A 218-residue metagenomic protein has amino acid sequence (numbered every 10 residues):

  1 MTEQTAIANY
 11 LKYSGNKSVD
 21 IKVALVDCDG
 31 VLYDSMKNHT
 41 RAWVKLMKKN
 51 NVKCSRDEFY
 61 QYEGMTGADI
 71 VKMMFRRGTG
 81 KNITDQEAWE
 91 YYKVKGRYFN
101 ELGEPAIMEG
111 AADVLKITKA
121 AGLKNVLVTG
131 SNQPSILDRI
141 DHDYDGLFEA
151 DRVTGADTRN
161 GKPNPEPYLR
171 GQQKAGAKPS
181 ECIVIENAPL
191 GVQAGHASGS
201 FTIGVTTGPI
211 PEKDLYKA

Functional and structural regions predicted by a protein language model:
T2-E58: Active-site neighborhood of HAD-like aspartate-dependent phosphohydrolases
L11-G15, V19-D20, N100-L127, Q133: Short, acidic loop-to-helix structural element flanking the phosphoryl-transfer center in phosphate-processing enzymes
L32, I107, N125, V184-I185 (+1 more regions): Conserved SAM-binding loop
T40, V44, G67-K72, Q133 (+1 more regions): An amphipathic alpha-helix signature
K48, K119, H196: Anion (oxyanion) recognition and catalysis
G64-F99, E109, I117: A metal-dependent, Asp-based hydrolase signature
G130, T206-G208: Short secondary-structure boundary segments
N132-I183, P189-Q193, A197-S200, E212-Y216: Substrate-recognition "cap/lid" segment bordering the active-site pocket of phosphatases
